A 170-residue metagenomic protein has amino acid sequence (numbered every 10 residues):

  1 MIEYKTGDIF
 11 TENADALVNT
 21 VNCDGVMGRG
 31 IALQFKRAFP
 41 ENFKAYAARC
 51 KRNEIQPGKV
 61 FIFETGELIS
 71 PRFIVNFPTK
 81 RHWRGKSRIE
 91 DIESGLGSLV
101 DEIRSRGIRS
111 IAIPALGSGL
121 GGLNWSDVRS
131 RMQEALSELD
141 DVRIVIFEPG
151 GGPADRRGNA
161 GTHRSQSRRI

Functional and structural regions predicted by a protein language model:
M1-I170: Macrodomain-like recognition of ADP-ribose-binding/processing modules
